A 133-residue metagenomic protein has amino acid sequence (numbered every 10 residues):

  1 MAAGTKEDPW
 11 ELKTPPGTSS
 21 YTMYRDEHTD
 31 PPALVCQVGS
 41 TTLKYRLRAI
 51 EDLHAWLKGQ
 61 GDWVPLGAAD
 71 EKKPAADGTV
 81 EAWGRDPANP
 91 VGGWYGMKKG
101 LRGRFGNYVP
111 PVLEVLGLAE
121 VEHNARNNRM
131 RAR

Functional and structural regions predicted by a protein language model:
A2-A75: Long, low-complexity, charged/polar intrinsically disordered regions in eukaryotic proteins
D30-A33, G93-W94, R131-R133: Charged, low-complexity intrinsically disordered segments and flexible loops
D70-K73, D77, R129, R133: Solvent-exposed, non-transmembrane amphipathic alpha-helical segments
G78-T79, W83-R104: Short helix-coil junctions and helix-kink-helix linkers
G106, R126, A132: Nucleic acid-binding interface residues in structured DNA/RNA-binding domains, emphasizing the DNA-engaging scaffolds
V109-P111: Short, hydrophobic-biased segments on the C-terminal half of alpha helices that form "recognition helices"
E114-N128: A short, conserved structural fragment
